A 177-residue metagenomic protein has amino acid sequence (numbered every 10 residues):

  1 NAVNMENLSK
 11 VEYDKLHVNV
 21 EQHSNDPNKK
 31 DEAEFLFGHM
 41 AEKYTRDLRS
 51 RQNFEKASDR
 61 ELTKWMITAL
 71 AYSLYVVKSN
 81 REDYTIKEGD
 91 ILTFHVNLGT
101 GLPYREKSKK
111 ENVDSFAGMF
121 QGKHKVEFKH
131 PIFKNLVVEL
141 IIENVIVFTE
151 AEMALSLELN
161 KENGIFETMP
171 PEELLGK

Functional and structural regions predicted by a protein language model:
N1-G176: Nucleotide/phosphate-binding catalytic cleft detector across ATP-hydrolyzing and phosphate-transferring enzymes
